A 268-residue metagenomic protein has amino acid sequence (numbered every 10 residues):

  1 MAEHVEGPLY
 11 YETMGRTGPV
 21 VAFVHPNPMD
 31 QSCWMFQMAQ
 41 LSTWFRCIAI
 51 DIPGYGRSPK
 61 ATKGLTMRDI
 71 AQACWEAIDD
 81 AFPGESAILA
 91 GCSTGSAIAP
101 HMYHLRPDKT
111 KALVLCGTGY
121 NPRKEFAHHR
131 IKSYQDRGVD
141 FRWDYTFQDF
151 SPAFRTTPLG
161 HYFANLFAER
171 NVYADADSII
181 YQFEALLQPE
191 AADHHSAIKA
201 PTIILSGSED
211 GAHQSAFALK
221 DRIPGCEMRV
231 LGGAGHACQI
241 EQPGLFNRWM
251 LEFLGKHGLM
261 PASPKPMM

Functional and structural regions predicted by a protein language model:
G7-P59: Conserved HGGG/HGGXW glycine-rich cap/lid loop of the alpha/beta-hydrolase fold
A39, I48-A90, R248-L251: Active-site loop/oxyanion-hole signature of alpha/beta-hydrolase fold enzymes
G91-G95, A99: Gly/Ala-rich beta-loop-alpha elbow adjacent to hydrolase catalytic centers
P100-L105, K109-F141: Flexible "cap/lid" loop of the alpha/beta hydrolase fold
K124-F126, D140-S196: Conserved alpha/beta-hydrolase catalytic His-Asp/Glu region
I198, I204-S206: Short beta-strand/loop motif that positions the catalytic acidic residue of the alpha/beta-hydrolase fold
G211-F217: Conserved alpha/beta-hydrolase "acid-adjacent" motif
C226-M268: Catalytic active-site module of serine/aspartate enzymes centered on a nucleophile-bearing elbow/loop
